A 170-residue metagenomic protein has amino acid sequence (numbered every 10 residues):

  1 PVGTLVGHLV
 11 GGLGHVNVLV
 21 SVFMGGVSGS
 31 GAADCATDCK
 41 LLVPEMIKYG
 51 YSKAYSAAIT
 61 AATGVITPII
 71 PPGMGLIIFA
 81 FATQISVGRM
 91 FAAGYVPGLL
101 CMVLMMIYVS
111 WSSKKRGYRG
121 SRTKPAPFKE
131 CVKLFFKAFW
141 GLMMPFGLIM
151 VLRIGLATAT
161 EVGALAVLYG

Functional and structural regions predicted by a protein language model:
P1-G170: Alpha-helical transmembrane segments of multi-pass membrane transport proteins
